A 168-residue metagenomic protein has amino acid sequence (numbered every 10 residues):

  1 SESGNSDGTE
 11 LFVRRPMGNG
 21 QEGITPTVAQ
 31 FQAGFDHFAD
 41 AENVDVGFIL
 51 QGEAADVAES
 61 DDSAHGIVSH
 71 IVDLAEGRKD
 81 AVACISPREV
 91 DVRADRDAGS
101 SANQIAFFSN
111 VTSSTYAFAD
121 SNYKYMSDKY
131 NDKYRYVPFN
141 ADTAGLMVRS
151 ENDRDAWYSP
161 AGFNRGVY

Functional and structural regions predicted by a protein language model:
S1-Y168: A glycine- and small-residue-enriched flexible loop/hinge signal that marks low-structured segments
